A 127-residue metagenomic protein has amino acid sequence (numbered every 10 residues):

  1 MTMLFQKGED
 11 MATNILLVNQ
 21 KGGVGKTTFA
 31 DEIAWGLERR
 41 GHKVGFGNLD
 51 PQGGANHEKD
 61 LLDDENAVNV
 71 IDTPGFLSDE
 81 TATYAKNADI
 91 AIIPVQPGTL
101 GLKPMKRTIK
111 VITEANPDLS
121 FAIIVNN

Functional and structural regions predicted by a protein language model:
M1-A12, D118-N127: C-terminal lobe/tail of nucleotide-utilizing enzymes
F5-H42: Walker A (P-loop) phosphate-binding motif
D31, W35, R39, D60-L61 (+3 more regions): Short, well-ordered alpha-helices that flank and scaffold nucleotide-derived cofactor binding pockets
R40-A55: Short beta-strand-centered segment that lines the nucleotide-binding/catalytic pocket of NTP-utilizing
G45, V70, A122-I123: A structural signal for isolated positions on well-ordered beta-strands in alpha/beta enzyme cores
N48-D50, E65-T81: Switch II (G3) loop of P-loop NTPases
Q52-D64: P-loop NTPase switch/communication element
P74-N127: Conserved catalytic-core segment of NTP-binding enzymes
